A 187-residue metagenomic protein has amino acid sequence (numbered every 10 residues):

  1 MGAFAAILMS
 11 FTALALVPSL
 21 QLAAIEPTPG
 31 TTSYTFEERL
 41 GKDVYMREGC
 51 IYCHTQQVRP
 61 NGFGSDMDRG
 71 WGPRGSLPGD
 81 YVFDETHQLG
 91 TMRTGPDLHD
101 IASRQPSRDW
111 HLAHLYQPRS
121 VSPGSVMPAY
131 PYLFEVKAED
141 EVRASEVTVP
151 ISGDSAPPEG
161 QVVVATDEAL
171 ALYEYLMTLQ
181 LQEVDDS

Functional and structural regions predicted by a protein language model:
M1-Y34, D80, Y173-S187: Post-cleavage N-terminal segment of exported redox proteins
F4-M9, D66-A169: Electron-transfer interface patches adjacent to heme c in soluble/periplasmic c-type cytochromes and di-/multiheme
A13, P18, R39-K42, Q56: N-terminal cysteine/histidine-rich coordination modules
L20, A24, E48-Y52, Q57 (+3 more regions): A generic secondary-structure signal for well-formed alpha-helical elements
A23-M46, V58-S65, W71-G72, T94-P96 (+1 more regions): Electrostatic cytochrome c docking/interface patches
E38-I51, A156-D167, Q182-S187: Sequence context surrounding c-type heme c attachment/ligation sites in exported
G41, R47-Q56, H111, L172-L176: The canonical Cys-X-X-Cys-His
C53-T55, R59, S107-W110, G124 (+1 more regions): Short, solvent-exposed secondary-structure capping/transition elements
